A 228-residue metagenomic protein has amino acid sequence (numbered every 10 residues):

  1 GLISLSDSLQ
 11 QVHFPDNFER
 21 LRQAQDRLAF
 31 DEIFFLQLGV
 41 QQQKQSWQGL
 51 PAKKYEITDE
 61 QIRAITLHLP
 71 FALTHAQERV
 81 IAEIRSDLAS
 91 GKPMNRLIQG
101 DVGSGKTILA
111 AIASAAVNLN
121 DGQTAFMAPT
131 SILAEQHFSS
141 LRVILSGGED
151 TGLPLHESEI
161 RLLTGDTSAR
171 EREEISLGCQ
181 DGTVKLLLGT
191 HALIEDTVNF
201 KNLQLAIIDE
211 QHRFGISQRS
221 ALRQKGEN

Functional and structural regions predicted by a protein language model:
G1-H68: Upstream accessory/linker segments immediately N-terminal to the RecA-like ATPase cores of bacterial MutS and a subset
L50-Q99: Conserved pre-motif I regulatory segment
N95, L109-F138, G148-E159: Conserved SF1/SF2 helicase motif Ia
G105: Conserved glycine(s) of the Walker
E135-G148, E171-G178: Short amphipathic alpha-helical segment within the helicase RecA-like ATPase core that mediates nucleic-acid
E157, L163-L187, E195-L203: Conserved motor-coupling elements within RecA-like helicase/translocase cores
G178, L186, A192-N228: SF2 helicase catalytic motif II
